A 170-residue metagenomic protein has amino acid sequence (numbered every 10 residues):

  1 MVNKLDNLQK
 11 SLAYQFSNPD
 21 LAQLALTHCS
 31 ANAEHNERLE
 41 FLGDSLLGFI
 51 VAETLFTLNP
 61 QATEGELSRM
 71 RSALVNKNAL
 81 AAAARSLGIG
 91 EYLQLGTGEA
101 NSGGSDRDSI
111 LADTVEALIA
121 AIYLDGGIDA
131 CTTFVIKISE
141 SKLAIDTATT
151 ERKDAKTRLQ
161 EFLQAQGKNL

Functional and structural regions predicted by a protein language model:
M1-L170: Double-stranded RNA-binding/processing signature
